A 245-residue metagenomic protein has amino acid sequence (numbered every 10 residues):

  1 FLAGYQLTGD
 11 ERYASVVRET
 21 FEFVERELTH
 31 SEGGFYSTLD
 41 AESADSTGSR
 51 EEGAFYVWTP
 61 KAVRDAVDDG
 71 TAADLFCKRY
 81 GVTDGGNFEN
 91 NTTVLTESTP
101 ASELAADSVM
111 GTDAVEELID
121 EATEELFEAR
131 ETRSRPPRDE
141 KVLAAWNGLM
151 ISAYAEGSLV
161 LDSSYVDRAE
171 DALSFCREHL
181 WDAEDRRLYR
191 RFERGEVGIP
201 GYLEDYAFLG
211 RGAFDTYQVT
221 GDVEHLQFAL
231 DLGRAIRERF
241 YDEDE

Functional and structural regions predicted by a protein language model:
F1-E245: Glycan-recognition and catalytic cores of secretory/periplasmic carbohydrate-active enzymes
